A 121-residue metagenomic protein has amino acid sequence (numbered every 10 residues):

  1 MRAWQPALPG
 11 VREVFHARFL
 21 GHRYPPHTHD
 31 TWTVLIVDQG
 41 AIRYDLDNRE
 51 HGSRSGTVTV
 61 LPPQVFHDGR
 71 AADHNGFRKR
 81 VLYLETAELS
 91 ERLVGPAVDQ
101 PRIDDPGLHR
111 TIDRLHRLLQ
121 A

Functional and structural regions predicted by a protein language model:
R2-A97: N-terminal regulatory/effector-sensing and dimerization cores that precede helix-turn-helix DNA-binding domains
E91-A121: Amphipathic alpha-helical segments enriched in hydrophobic/aromatic residues interleaved with Lys/Arg
